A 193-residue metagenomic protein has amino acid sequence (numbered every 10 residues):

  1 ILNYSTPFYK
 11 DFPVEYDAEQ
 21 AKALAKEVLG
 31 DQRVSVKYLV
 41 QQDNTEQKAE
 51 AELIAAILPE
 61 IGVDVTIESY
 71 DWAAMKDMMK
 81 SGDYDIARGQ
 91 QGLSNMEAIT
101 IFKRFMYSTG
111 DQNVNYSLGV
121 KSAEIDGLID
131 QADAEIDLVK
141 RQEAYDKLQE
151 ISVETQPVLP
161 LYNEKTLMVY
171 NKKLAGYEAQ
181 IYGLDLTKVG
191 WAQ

Functional and structural regions predicted by a protein language model:
I1, E50-A51, A98-I101, K173: Short, solvent-exposed loop/turn and secondary-structure capping segments
I1-A56, E60, K147: Append "and occasionally in soluble cytosolic enzymes with long acidic Gly/Pro-rich linkers
P7-A21, V28-G30, M78-G82, K103-A134 (+1 more regions): Short, solvent-exposed loop/beta-turn-alpha elements that line the ligand-binding surface or hinge of extracytoplasmic
Y9-D17, Q42-E50, I67, D71 (+4 more regions): Extracytoplasmic/periplasmic, Sec-exported soluble proteins
D17-L24, Q47-E50, I54-I57, D71 (+6 more regions): Stable alpha-helical elements in mature extracytoplasmic
V28-E46, D83, A87-Q91, E135-Y170: Bilobed periplasmic-binding protein-like "clamshell/Venus-flytrap" ligand-binding domains
E52, A56-T66, D130-A134, K140-D146 (+2 more regions): Conserved C-terminal helix/tail region of periplasmic/extracytoplasmic solute-binding proteins
P59-Y107, A144: Periplasmic binding protein-like
